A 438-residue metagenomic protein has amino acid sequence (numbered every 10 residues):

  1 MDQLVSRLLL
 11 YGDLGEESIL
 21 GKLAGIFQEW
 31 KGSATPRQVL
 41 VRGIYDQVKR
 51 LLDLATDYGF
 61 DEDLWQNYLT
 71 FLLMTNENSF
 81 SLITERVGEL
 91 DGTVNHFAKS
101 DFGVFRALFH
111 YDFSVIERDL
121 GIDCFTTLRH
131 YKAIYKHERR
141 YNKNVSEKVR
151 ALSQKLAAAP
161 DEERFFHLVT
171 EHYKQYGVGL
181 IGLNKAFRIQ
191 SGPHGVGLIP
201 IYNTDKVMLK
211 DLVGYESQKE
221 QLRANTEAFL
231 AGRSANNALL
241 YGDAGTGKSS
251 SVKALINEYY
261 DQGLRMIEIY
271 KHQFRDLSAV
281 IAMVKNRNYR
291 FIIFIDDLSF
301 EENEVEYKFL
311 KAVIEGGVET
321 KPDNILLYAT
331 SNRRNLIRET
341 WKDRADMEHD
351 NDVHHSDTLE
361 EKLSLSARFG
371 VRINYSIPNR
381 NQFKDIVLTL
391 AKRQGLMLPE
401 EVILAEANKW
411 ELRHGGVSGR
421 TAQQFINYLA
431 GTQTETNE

Functional and structural regions predicted by a protein language model:
M1-A157: Intrinsically disordered, low-complexity N-terminal extensions of AAA+/P-loop NTPases that precede the structured
Y135-L198: Interdomain "pre-motor" coupling segment immediately N-terminal to P-loop NTPase/helicase cores
I199-E227: N-terminal pre-Walker A segment at the start of P-loop NTPase domains
R233-V252: Walker A/P-loop nucleotide-binding motif
E258-F291, S299-N303: AAA+/P-loop NTPase substrate/partner-engagement loops
E302-N351: Conserved catalytic/switch belt of AAA+ P-loop NTPases
E348-L363, G370-Q382: Conserved AAA+ ATPase "SRH/arginine-finger" region at the nucleotide-binding site
R372, S376-E438: C-terminal alpha-helical "lid" subdomain
